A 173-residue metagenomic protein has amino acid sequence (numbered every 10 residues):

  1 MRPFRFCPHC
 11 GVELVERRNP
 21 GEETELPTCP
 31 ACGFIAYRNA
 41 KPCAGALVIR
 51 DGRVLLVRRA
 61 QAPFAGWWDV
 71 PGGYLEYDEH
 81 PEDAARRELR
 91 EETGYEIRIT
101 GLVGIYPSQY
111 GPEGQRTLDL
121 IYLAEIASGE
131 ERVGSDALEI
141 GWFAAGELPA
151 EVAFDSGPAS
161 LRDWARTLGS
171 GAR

Functional and structural regions predicted by a protein language model:
M1-G45: Acidic, metal-coordinating catalytic segment for phosphate/diphosphate chemistry, firing primarily on the Nudix
M1-P3, V15, E131-R173: Nudix hydrolase/Nudix homology domain
H9, T28, L55-L56, D69 (+2 more regions): Conserved beta-strand segments that form the floor/walls of ligand-binding pockets within enzyme and binding domains
R18, Y95-G104: A short coil-to-beta-strand element that immediately follows conserved catalytic motifs
P42-A44, G52, L118-L120, L138: Change "...and in nucleic-acid phosphodiester-cleaving endonucleases..." to "...and in nucleic-acid processing enzymes
I49-E91: Conserved Nudix-box catalytic region and its N-terminal flanking loop in Nudix hydrolases and closely related
Y106-E130: Active-site-adjacent beta-strand/loop module that shapes the phosphate/pyrophosphate-binding cleft
